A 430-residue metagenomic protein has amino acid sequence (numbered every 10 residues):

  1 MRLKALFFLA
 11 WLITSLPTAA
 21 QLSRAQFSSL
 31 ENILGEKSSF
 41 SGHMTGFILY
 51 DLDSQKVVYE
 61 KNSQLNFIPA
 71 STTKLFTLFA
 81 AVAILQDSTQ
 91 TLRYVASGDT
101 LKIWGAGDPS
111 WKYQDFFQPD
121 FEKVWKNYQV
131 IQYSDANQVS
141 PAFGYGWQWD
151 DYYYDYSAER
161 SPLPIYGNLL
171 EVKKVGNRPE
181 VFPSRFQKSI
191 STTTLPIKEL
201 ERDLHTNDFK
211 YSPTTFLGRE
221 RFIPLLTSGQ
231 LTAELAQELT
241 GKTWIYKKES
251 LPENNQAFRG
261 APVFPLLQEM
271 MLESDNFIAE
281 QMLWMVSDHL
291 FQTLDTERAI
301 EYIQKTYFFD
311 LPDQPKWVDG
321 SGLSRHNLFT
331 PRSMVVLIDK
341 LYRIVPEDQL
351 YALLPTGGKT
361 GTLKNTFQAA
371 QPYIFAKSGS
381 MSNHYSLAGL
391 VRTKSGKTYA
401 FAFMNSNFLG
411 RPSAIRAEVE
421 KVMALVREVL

Functional and structural regions predicted by a protein language model:
M1-Q26: Bacterial Sec-dependent N-terminal signal peptides
Q21-D53, V57-N66, L85-S88, V124-Q129: Beta-lactamase-like hydrolase cores
F47-L49, R93-V95, A388: Short beta-strand scaffold segments in enzyme catalytic cores
D53-Q55, L65-I68, G107-W111, N137-S140 (+7 more regions): Solvent-exposed loop/turn segments at secondary-structure junctions within structured extracellular/periplasmic domains
V58-E60, F258, L283-L430: Small-residue-rich helix-loop
F67-A81: Active/ligand-binding-proximal structured segments within catalytic/core domains that scaffold catalytic residues
A83-D313, V429: Conserved serine DD-peptidase/penicillin-binding transpeptidase domain and beta-lactam-recognizing active-site
